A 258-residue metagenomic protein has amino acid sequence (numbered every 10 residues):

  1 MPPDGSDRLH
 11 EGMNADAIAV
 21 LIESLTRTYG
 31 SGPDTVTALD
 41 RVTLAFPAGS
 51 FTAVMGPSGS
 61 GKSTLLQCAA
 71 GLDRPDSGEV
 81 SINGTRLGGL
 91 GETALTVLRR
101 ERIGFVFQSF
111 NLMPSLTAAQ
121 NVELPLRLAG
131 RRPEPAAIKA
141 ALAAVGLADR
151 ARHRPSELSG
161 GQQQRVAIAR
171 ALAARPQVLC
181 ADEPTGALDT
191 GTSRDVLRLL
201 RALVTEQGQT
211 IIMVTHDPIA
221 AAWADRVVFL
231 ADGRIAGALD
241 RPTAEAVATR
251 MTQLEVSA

Functional and structural regions predicted by a protein language model:
P33-V36, L87-G104, L128, E245-A248: ABC ATPase NBD coupling module
M55-P57: The feature captures the beta-strand-to-loop junction immediately N-terminal to the Walker
G78-R86: Conserved ABC transporter NBD signature motif
L116-L124: Short coil-to-helix segment of the ABC ATPase nucleotide-binding domain corresponding to the Q-loop/switch region
R154-Q164: Conserved ABC ATPase signature
R175: Conserved catalytic motifs of ABC-family nucleotide-binding domains
L179-D182: Catalytic Walker B motif of ABC-type/P-loop ATPase nucleotide-binding domains
